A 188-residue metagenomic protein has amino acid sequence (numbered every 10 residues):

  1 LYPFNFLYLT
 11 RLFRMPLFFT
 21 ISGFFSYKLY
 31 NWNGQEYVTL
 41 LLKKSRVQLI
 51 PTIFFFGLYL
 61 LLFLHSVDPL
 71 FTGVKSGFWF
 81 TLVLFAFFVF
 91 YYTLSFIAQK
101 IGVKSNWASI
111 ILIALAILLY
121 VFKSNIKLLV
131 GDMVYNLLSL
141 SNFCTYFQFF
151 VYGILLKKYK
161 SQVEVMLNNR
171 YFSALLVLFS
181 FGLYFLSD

Functional and structural regions predicted by a protein language model:
L1-D188: Alpha-helical transmembrane segments and their immediate juxtamembrane cytosolic regions
